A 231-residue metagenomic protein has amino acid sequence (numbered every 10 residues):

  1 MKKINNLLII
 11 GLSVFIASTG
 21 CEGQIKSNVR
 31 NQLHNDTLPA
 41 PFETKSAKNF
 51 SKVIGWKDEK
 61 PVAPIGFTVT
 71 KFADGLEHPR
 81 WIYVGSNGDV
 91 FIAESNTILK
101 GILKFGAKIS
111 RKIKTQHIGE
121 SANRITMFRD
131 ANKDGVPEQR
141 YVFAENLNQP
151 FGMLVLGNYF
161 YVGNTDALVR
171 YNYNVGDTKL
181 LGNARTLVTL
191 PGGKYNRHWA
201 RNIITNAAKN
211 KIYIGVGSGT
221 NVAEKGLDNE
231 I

Functional and structural regions predicted by a protein language model:
M1-L8: Bacterial N-terminal signal peptides that target proteins for export
I9-V14: Hydrophobic helical h-region of N-terminal Sec-dependent signal peptides in bacterial secretory/periplasmic proteins
S18-G20: C-terminal motif of bacterial Sec signal peptides marking the signal peptidase cleavage site
G23-I231: Beta-propeller domains with acidic blade repeats across secreted/periplasmic ectodomains and cytosolic WD/CNH propellers
